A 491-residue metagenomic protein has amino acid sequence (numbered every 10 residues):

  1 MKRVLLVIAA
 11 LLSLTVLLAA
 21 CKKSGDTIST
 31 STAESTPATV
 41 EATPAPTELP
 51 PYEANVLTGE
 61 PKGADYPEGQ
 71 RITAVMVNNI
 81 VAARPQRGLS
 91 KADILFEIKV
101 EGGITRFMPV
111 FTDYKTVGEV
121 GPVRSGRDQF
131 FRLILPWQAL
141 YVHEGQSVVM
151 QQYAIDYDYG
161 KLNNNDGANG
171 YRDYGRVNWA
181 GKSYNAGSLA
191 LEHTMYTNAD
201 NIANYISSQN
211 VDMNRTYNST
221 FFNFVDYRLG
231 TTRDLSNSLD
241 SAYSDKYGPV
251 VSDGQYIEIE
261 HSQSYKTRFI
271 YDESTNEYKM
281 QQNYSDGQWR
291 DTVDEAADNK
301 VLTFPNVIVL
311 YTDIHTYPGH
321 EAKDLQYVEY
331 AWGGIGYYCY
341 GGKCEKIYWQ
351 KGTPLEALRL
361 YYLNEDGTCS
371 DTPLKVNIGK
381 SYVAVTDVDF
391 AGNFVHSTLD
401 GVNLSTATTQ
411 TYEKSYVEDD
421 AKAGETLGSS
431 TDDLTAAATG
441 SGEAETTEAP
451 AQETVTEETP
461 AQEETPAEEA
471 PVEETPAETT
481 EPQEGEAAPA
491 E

Functional and structural regions predicted by a protein language model:
M1-L6, A10-L12: Positively charged n-region of N-terminal signal peptides that target proteins for export
L17-A20: C-terminal motif of bacterial Sec signal peptides marking the signal peptidase cleavage site
K22-S24: Bacterial signal peptide processing site
T30-T47, T435-T439, E445-T479, E486-E491: Ser/Thr-rich, Proline-interspersed low-complexity disordered segments
E34, V40, P44-F96, E101-S430 (+1 more regions): A surface/extracellular/periplasmic glyco- and lipid-processing/surface-interacting theme
